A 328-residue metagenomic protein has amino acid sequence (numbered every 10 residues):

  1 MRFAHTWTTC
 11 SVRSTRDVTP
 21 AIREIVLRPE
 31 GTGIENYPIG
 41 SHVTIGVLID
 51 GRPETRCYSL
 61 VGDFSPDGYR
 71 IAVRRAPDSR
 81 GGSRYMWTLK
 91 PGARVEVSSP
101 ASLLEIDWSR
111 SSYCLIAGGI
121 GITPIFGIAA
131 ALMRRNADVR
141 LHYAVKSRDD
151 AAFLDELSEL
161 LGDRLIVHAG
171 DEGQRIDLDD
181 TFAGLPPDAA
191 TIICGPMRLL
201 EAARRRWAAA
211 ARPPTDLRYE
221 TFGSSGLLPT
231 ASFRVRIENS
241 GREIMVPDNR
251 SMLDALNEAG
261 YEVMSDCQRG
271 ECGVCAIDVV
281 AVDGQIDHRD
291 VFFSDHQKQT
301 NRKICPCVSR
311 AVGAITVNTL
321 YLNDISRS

Functional and structural regions predicted by a protein language model:
R2-R94, W108, V145-S147: Ferredoxin-reductase
F3, G81-G241, M245: FNR/FR-type flavoprotein reductase catalytic core
L48, P100-A101, V280: Short, surface-exposed secondary-structure boundary micro-motifs
P124, Y261-G284, H288, H296-G313: Local cysteine-cluster metal-coordination motifs and their immediate loop/turn environment, predominantly Fe-S cluster
D171-G173, P247, S309-S328: Short flanking/linker segments adjacent to small metal-binding domains or redox-active Cys/His motifs
F233-M264: C-terminal accessory/binding modules appended to enzymatic or scaffolding proteins
